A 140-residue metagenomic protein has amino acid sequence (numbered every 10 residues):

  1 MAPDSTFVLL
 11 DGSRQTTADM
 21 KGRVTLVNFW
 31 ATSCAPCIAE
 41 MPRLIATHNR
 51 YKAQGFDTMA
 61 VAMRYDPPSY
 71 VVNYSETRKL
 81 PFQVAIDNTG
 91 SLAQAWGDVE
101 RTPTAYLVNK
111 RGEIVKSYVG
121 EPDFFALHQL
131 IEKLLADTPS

Functional and structural regions predicted by a protein language model:
M1-D4, H128, P139-S140: N-terminal targeting signals for export/organelle localization
D4-T25, W96: A short beta-strand-turn-helix
Q15-I38, L44: Short active-site neighborhood of thiol/selenol oxidoreductases, capturing the structured segment around
M20-R23, A53, P81: Active-site acidic short loop of glycosyltransferases
V24-T25, F56, P103: Alpha/beta-hydrolase fold active-site loops
L26-N28, A60-A62, Y106-L107: Hydrophobic beta-strand core positions in alpha/beta domains
I38-R78, I86-A95: Structural microenvironment flanking redox-active thiols in thiol-disulfide oxidoreductases
N73-P81, I86-L135: Thiol/disulfide oxidoreductase modules built on the thioredoxin-like
